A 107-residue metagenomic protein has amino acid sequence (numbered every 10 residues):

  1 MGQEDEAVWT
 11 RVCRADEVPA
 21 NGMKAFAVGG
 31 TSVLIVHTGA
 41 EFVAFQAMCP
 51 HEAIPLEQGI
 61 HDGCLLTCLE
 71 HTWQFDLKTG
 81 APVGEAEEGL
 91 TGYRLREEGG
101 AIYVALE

Functional and structural regions predicted by a protein language model:
M1-G63, L77, G89-E107: N-terminal pre-ligand scaffold of iron-sulfur
C49, C68-H71: Short cysteine clusters
G63-L69, P82-T91: Short cysteine/histidine-rich metal-coordination sites, predominantly Zn2+-binding motifs
Q74: Short helix-to-coil "ATP-lid" hinge immediately C-terminal to the conserved N-box Asn in the Bergerat
